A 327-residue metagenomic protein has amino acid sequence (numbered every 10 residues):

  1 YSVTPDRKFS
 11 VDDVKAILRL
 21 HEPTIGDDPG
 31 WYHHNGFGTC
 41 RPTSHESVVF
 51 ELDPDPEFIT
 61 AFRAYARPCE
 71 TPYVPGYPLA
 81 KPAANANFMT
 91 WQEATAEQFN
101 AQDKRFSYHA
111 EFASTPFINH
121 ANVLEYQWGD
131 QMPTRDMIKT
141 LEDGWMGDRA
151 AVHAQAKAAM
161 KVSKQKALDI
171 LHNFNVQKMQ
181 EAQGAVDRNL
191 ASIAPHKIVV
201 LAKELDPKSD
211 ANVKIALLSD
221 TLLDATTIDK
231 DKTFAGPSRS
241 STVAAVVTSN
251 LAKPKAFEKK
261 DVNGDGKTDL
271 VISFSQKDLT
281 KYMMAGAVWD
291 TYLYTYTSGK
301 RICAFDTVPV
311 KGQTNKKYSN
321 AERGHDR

Functional and structural regions predicted by a protein language model:
Y1-I193: C-terminus-biased signal that marks the final domain/tail of proteins
H172-A194, I302-G324: A recurrent domain-boundary module in secreted/ectodomain proteins
I193-D220, Q313-R327: Boundary/junction segments of secreted and surface-exposed precursor proteins
P207, K255-S275, T280-K281: Acidic, glycine-anchored loop motifs typical of Ca2+
S219, T233, Y292-T295: Residue-level detector of buried hydrophobic side-chain packing in well-ordered secondary-structure elements
A225-N250: Short, surface-exposed alpha-helix to beta-strand junction/turn motifs within ectodomains of secreted and cell-envelope
L279-W289: Short glycine/proline/serine/threonine-rich loop/turn segments at secondary-structure transition edges
A287, L293-V310: Ser/Thr/Pro-rich, low-complexity mucin-like regions that serve as glycosylated stalks/linkers or repetitive adhesive
